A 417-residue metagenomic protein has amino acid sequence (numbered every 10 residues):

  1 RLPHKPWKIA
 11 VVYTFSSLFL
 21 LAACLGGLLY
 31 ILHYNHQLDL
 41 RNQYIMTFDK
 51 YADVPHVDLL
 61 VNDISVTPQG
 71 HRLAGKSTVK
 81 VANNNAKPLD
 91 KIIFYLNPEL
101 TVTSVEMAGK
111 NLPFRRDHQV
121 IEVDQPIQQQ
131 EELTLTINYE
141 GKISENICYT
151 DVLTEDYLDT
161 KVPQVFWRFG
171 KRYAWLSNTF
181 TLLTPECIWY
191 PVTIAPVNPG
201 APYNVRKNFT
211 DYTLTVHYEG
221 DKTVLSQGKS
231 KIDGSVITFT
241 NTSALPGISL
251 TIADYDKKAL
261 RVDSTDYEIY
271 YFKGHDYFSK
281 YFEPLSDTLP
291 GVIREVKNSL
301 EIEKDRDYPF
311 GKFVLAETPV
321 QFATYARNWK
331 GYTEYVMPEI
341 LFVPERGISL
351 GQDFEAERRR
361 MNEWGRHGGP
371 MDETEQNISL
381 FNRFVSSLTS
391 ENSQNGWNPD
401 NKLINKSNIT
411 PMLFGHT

Functional and structural regions predicted by a protein language model:
R1-A74, A174, N204-R206: N-terminal, polar/Ser/Thr-rich
L60-I64, G75-V79, I92, L135-I137 (+2 more regions): Hydrophobic residues positioned within well-ordered beta-strands of beta-sheet architectures
N62-P68, P126, G228-I232: Short amphipathic beta-strand and strand-loop transition segments with alternating hydrophobic
L73, K87-L89: Short acidic/proline- and small/hydrophobic-mixed sequence motifs that coincide with surface turns and coil-to-beta
K80-N85: Asparagine-centered strand-capping/turn motif at beta-strand->loop junctions
L89, E99-L158, G200-Y203, D233-T238 (+2 more regions): A surface-exposed beta-strand-loop module
E140-Y255: Extended, low-hydrophobicity, Ser/Thr/Pro/Gly-biased non-transmembrane segments
L214, R261-T417: Juxtacatalytic substrate-recognition/specificity segment
